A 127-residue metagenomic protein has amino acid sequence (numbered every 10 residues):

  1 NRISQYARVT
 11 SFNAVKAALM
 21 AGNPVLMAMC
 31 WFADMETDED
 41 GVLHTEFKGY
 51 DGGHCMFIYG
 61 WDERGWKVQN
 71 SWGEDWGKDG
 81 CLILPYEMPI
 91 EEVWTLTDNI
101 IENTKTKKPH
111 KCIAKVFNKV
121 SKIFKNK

Functional and structural regions predicted by a protein language model:
N1-K127: Predominantly the structural core of cysteine protease catalytic domains
